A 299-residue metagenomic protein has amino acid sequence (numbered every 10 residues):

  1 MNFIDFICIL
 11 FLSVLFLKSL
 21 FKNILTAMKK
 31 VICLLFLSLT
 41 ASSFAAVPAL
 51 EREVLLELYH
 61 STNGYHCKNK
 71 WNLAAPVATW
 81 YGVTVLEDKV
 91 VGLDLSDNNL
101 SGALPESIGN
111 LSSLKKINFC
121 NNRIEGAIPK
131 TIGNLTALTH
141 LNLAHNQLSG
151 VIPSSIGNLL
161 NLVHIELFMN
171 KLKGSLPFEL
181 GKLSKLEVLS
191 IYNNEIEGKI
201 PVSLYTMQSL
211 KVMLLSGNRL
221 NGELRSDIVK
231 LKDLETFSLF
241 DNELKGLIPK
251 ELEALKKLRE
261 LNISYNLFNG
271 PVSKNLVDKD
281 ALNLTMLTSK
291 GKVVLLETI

Functional and structural regions predicted by a protein language model:
A45-Y81: Surface-exposed cap/linker segments adjacent to membranes
V85-N122: LRR N-terminal entry segment and analogous cap-like coil->beta motifs
L93, I117-F119, L141-L143, I165-L167 (+5 more regions): Conserved hydrophobic beta-strand positions in leucine-rich repeat
L104-E106, I128-K130, I152-S154, L176-F178 (+4 more regions): The feature encodes a structural signal of leucine-rich repeats
N110-S113, G133-A137, G157-N161, G181-K185 (+4 more regions): Leucine-rich repeat
E251-I299: Leucine-rich solenoid repeat scaffolds
